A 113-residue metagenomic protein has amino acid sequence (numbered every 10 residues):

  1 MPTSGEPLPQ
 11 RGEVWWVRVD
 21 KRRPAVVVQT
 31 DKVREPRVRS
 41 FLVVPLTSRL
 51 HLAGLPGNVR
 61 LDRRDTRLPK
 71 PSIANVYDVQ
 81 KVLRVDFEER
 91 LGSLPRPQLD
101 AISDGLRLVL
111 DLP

Functional and structural regions predicted by a protein language model:
M1-P113: Conserved functional hotspots at enzyme active or ligand-binding sites that engage polyanionic ligands
